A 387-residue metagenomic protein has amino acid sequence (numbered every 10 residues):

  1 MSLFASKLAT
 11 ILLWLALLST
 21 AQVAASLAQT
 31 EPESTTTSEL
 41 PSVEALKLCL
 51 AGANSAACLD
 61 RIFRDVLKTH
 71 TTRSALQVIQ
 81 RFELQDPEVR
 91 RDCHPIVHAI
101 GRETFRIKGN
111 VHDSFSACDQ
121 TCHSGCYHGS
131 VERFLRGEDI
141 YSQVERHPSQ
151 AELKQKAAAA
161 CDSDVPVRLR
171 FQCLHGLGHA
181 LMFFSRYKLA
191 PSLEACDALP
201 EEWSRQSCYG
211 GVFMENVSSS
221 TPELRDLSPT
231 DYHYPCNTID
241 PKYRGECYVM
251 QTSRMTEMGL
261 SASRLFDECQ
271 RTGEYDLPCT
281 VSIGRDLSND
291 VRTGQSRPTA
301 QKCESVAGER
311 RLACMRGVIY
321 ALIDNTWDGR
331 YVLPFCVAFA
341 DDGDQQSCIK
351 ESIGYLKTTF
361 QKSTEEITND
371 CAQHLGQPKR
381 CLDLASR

Functional and structural regions predicted by a protein language model:
M1-S6: N-terminal secretory signal peptides that target proteins for export/translocation
A9-Q22: Bacterial N-terminal signal peptides
A21-T30: Boundary at the C-terminal end of the N-terminal hydrophobic targeting segment
Q29-R387: Non-catalytic tandem-repeat scaffold regions and their flanking low-complexity/translocation tails
